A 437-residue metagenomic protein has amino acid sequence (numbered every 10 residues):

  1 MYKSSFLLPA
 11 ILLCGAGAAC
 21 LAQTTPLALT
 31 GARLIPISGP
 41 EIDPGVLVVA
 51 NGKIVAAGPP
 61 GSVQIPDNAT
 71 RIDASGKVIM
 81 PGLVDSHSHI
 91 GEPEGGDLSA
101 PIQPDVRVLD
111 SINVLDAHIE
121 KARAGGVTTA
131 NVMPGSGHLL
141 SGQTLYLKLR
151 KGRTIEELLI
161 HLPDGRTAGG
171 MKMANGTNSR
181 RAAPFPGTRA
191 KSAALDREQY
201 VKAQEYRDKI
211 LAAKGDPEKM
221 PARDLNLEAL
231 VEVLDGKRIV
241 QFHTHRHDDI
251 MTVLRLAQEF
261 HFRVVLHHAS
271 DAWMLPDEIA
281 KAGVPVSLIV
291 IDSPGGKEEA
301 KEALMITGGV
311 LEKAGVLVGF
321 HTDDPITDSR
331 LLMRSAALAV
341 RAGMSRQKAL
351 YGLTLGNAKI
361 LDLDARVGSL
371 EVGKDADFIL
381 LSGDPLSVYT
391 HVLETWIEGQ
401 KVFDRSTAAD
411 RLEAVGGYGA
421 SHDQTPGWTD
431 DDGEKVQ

Functional and structural regions predicted by a protein language model:
S5-A19: Bacterial N-terminal signal peptides
T24, E394-Q437: Extracellular/periplasmic ectodomains of large secreted or surface enzymes and adhesion receptors
L27-L29, Q64-D110, A124: Replace "His-x-His-based motif
A32, E371-V415: C-terminal cap of metal-dependent C-N hydrolases
L34, S38-M80: Histidine-rich, glycine-flanked metal-binding segment
G95-D97, P101-V106, I239, D277-A280 (+3 more regions): His/Asp/Glu-enriched, well-ordered alpha-helical/loop segment that forms or immediately abuts the divalent-metal
G96-I112, R150-R153, G170-A174, M220 (+2 more regions): Active-site gating loops and adjacent loop-to-helix segments of metal-dependent hydrolytic enzymes
R123-V264, H391, I397, T425-V436: Polyanionic/metal-chelating signatures
